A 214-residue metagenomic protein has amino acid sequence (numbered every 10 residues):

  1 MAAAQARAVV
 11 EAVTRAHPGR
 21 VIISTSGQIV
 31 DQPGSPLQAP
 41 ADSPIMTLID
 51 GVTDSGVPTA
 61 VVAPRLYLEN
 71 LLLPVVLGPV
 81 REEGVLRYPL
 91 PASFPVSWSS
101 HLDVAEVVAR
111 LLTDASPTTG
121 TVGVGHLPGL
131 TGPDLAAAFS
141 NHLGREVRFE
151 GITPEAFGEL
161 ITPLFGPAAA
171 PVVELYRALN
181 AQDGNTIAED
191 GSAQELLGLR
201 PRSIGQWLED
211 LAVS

Functional and structural regions predicted by a protein language model:
M1-R7: Glycine-rich anion/phosphate-binding loops
E11-R20, G27-R148, E159-L160, L164: Oxidoreductase cofactor-interface core, primarily capturing Rossmann-like NAD(P)-dependent enzymes
P154-S214: A hydrophobic C-terminal alpha-helical subdomain
